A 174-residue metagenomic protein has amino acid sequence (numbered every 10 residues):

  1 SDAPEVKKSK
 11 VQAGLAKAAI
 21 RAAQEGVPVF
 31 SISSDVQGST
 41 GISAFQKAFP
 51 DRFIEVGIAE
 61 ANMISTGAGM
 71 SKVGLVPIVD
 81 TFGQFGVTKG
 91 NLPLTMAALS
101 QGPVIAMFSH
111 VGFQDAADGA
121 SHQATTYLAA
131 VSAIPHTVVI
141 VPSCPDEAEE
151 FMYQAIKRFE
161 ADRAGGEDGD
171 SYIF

Functional and structural regions predicted by a protein language model:
S1-Y172: Thiamine diphosphate
